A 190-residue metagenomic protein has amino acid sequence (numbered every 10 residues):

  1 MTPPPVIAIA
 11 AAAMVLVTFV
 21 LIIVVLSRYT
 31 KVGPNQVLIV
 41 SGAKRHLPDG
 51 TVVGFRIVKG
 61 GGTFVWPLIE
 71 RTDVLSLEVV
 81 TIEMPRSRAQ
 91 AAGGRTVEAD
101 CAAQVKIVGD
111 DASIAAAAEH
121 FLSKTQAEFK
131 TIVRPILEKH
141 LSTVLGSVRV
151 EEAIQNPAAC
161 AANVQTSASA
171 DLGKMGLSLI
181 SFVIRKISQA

Functional and structural regions predicted by a protein language model:
M1-A190: N-terminal hydrophobic membrane-entry segments
